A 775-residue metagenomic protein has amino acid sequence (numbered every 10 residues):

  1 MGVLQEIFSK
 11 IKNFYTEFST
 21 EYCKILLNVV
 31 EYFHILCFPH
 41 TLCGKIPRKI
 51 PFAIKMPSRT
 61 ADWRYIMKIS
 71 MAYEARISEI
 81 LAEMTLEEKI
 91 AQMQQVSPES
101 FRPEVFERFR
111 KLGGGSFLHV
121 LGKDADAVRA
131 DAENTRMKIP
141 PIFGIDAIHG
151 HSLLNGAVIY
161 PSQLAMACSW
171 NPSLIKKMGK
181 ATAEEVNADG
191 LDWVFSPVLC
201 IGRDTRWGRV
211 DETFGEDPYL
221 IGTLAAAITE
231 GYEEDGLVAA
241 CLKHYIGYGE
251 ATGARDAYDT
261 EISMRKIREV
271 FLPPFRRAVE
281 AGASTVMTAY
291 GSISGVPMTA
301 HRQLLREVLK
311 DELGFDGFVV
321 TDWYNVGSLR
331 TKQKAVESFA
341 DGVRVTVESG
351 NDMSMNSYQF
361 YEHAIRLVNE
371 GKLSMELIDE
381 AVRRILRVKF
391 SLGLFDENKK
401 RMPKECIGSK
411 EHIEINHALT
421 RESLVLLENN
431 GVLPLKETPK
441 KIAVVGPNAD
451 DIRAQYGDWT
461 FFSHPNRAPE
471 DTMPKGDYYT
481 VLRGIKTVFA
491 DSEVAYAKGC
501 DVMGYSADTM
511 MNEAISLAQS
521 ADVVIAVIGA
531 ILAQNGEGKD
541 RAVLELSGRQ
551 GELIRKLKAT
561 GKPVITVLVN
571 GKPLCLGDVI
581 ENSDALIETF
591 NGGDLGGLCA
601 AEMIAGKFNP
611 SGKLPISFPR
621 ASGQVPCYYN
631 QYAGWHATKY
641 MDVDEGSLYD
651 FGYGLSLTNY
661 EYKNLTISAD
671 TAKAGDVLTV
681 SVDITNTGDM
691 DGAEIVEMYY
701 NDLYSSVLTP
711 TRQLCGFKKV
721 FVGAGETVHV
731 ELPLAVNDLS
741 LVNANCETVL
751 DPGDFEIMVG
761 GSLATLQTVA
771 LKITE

Functional and structural regions predicted by a protein language model:
T16, T20, T41, A53 (+1 more regions): Ala/Thr-enriched low-complexity intrinsically disordered regions
Y22, V29-V30: Intrinsic disorder/low-complexity segments
R48-I66: Short, Lys/Arg-enriched N-terminal segments with co-localized hydrophobic residues within the first ~10-30 amino acids
D62-N743, E747-T765, V769-E775: Glycoside hydrolase catalytic-domain context in secreted enzymes
